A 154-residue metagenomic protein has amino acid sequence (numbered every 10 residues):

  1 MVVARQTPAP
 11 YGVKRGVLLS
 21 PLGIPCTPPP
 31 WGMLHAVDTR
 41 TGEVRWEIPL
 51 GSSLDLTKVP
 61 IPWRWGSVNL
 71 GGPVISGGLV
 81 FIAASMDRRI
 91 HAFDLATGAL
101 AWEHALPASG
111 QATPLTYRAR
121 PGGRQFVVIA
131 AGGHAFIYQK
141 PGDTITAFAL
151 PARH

Functional and structural regions predicted by a protein language model:
M1-C26, K58-S67: Surface-exposed acidic, glycine/proline-enriched linker/cap segments that occur as 15-30-residue helix-coil
R15-I24, W31-M33, S67-D87, Q111-A135: Repeat-blade elements of multi-bladed beta-propeller folds
T39-R40, L95-T97, P151: Short loop/turn segments that connect beta-strands within beta-propeller blades
T39-R40, V44, L50: Predominantly extracellular/luminal regions of secreted and cell-surface proteins, especially disulfide-bonded
G51-G72, A99-P121: Conserved blade-ending motifs and adjacent loop-strand segments that build the rim/top face of beta-propeller domains
I90-L95, A105-P107: C-terminal soluble interaction/assembly domains
F136-A147: Structural motif
